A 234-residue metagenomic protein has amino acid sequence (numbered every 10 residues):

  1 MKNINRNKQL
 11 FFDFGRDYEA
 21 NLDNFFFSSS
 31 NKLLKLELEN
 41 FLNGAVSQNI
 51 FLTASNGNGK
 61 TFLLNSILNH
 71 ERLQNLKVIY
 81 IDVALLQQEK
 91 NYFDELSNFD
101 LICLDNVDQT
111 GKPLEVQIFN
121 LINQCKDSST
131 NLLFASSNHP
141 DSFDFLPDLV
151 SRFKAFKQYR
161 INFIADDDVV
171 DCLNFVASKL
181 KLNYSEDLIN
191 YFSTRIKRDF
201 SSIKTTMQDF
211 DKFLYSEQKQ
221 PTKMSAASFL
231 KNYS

Functional and structural regions predicted by a protein language model:
M1-N40, Y215-S234: A short, basic N-terminal segment
V46-L64: Walker A/P-loop nucleotide-binding motif
L73-L101, Q109-T110: AAA+/P-loop NTPase substrate/partner-engagement loops
D94-Q117, L121, S128-S136: Conserved P-loop NTPase "ATPase switch" module shared by AAA+ and STAND
S142-D144, F156-D168: Conserved AAA+ ATPase "SRH/arginine-finger" region at the nucleotide-binding site
F156, V170-N183: Conserved AAA+ ATPase "sensor/coupling" helix adjacent to the nucleotide-binding pocket
N183-I196: Short conserved motifs of the RecA-like P-loop NTPase core
I196-F210: The conserved phosphate-sensing helix
